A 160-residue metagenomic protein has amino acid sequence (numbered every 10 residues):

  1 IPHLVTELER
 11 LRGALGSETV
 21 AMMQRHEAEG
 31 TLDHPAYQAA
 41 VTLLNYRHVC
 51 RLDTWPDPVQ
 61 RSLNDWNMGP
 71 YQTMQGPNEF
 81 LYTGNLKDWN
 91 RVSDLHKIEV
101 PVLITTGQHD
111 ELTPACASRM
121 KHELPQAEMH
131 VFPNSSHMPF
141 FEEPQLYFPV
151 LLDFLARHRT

Functional and structural regions predicted by a protein language model:
I1, G16, Y37-V41, D88 (+3 more regions): A structural signal for well-ordered alpha-helical scaffolds and beta->alpha junctions
I1-R12, L52: A short beta-to-alpha transition loop/helix N-cap that caps and shapes the active-site region
P2-H3, L112, P139: Short catalytic/ligand-binding loop motif for oxyanion handling, primarily in non-cytosolic enzymes, centered on
H3-E7, C116, E143: Residues at alpha-helix caps and immediate loop-helix transition turns in enzyme cores, especially N- and C-cap
L8-G13, R119-E123: Glycine-rich, phosphate-binding/catalytic loops in enzymes
E18-V100: Alpha/beta-hydrolase
N85-S135: Conserved loop-alpha-helix segment in the C-terminal half of the alpha/beta-hydrolase fold that carries the catalytic
E123-T160: Catalytic active-site module of serine/aspartate enzymes centered on a nucleophile-bearing elbow/loop
